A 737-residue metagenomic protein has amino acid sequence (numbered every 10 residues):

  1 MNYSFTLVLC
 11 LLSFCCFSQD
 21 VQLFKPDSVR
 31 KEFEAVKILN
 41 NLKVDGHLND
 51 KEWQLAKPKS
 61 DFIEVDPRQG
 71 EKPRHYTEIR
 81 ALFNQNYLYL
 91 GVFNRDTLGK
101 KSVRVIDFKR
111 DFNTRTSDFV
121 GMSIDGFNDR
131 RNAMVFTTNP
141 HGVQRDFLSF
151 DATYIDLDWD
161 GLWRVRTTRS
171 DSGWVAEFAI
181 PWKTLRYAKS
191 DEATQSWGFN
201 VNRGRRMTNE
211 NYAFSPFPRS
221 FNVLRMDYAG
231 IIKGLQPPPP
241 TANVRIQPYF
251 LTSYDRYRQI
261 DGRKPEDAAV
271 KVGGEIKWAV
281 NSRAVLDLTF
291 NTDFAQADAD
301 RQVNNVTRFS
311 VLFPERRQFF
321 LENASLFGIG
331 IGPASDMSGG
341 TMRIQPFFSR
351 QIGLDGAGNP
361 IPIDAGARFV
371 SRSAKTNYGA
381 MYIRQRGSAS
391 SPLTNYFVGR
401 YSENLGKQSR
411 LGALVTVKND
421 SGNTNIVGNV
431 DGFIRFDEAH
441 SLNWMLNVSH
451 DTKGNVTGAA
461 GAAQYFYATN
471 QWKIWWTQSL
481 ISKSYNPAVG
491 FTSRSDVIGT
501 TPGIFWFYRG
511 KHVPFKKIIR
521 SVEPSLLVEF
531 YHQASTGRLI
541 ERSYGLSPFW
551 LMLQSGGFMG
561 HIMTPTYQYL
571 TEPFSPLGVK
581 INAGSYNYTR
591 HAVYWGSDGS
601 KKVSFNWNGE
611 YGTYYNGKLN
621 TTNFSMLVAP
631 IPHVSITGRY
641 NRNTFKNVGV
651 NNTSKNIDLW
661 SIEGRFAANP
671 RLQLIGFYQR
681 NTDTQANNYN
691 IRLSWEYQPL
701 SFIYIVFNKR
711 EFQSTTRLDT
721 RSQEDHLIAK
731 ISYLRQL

Functional and structural regions predicted by a protein language model:
M1-K25: Bacterial Sec-dependent N-terminal signal peptides
Q19-F397, S402, G412: Structural preference for beta-rich elements and adjacent junctions enriched in aromatics
G99-D107, R145-L148, Y187-K189, A297-A299 (+8 more regions): A short, polar/proline- and glycine-enriched secondary-structure boundary/capping micro-motif
P216-P240, A380-R435, F558-W607, T621 (+1 more regions): Outer-membrane beta-barrel transmembrane domain signature of Gram-negative proteins, especially the mid-to-C-terminal
P248, V270-I276, A284, F290 (+8 more regions): Extended, hydrophobic alpha-helical segments in both membrane/secreted and soluble proteins
R263-K264, T307, A357, G387-P392 (+6 more regions): Alpha-helix capping and helix-loop boundary segments enriched in small/acidic/polar residues
V285, N291, A299-Q302, P314-R316 (+3 more regions): Extended, well-ordered alpha-helical scaffold/bundle regions in very large, multi-domain proteins
P362, V370, D437, L442-L737: Exposed, low-structure sequence patches enriched in small/polar residues
